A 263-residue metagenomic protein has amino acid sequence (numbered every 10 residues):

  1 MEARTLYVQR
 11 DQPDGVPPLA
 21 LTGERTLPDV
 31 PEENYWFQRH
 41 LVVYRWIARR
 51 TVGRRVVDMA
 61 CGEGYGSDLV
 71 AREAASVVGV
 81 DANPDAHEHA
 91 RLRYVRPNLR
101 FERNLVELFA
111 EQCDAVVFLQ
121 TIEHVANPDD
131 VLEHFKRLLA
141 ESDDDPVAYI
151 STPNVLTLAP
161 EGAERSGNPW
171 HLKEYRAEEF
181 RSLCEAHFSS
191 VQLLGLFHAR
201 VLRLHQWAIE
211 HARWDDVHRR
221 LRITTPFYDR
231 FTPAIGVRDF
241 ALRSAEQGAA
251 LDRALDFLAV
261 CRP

Functional and structural regions predicted by a protein language model:
M1-E111, A115-L119, D129-L132, I150 (+4 more regions): Conserved N-terminal segment of class I S-adenosyl-L-methionine
V70, F135-L138, C184: Class I S-adenosylmethionine-dependent transferase superfamily signal
Q120-H124: Short catalytic micro-motifs in class I SAM-dependent methyltransferases
D129-V147: A short glycine-rich, Lys/Arg-flanked "PGG" loop and its adjoining helix->strand segment in the class I
I150-K173: Short, glycine-/aromatic-enriched active-site segment of Class I SAM-dependent methyltransferases
A159-E164, R203-I209: Short aromatic-enriched loop/helix-cap "lid" or pocket-rim segments at secondary-structure transitions that line
L172-H187: Short alpha-helix
S189-R200: Conserved S-adenosyl-L-methionine
